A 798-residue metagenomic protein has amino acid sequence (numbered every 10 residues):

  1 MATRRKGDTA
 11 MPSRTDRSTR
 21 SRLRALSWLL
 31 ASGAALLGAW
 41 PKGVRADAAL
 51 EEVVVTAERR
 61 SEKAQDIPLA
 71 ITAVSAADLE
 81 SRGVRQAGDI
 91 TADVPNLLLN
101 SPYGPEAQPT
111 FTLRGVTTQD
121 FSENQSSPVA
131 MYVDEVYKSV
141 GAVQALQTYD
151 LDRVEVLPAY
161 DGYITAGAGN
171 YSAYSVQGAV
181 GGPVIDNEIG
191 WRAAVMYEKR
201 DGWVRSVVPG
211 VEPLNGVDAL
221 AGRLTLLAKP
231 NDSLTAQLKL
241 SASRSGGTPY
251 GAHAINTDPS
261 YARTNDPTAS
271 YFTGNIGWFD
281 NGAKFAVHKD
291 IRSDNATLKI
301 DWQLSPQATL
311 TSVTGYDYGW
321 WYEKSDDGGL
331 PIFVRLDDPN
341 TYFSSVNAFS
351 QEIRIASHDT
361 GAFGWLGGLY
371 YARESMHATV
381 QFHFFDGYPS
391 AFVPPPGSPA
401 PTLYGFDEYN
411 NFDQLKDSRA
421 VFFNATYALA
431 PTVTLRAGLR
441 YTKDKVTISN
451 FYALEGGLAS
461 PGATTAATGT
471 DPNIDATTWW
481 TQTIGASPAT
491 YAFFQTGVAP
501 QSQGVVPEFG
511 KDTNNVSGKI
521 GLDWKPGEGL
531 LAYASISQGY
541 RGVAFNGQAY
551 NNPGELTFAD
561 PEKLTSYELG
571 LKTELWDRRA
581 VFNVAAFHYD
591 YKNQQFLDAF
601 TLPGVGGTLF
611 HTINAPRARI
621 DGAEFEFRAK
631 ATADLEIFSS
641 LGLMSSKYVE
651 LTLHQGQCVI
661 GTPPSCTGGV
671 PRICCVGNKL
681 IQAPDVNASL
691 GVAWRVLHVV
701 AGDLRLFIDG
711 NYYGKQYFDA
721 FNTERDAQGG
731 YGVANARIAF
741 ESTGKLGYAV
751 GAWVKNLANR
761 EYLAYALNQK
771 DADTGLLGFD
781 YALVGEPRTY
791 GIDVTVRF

Functional and structural regions predicted by a protein language model:
A2, P12-R14, N711-D719, F740-F798: C-terminal beta-signal and adjacent terminal beta-strands/loops of Gram-negative outer-membrane beta-barrel proteins
A49-Y160, L569: Acidic, small-polar-rich N-terminal luminal/periplasmic segments of exported/outer-membrane proteins
S126-P128, V140, T148-G222, D232-L234 (+4 more regions): Outer-membrane beta-barrel translocator/receptor signature
V204-N215, Y250-G282, D326-T341, Q381-N411 (+5 more regions): Solvent-exposed loop segments that connect transmembrane elements
V211, V217-L366, A372-M376, V581-N583: Outer-membrane beta-barrel domain signature, strongest for Gram-negative TonB-dependent receptors and also present
L227-N231, I355-H358, Y370-A372, F412-Y589: Structural signature of Gram-negative outer-membrane beta-barrels, strongest in the C-terminal barrel of TonB-dependent
K299-Q303, Q307-G315, G319-S325, K525-R541 (+7 more regions): Membrane-embedded beta-barrel scaffold of Gram-negative outer-membrane proteins
A585-D590, I613-F718, R797: Gram-negative outer-membrane beta-barrel transporters
